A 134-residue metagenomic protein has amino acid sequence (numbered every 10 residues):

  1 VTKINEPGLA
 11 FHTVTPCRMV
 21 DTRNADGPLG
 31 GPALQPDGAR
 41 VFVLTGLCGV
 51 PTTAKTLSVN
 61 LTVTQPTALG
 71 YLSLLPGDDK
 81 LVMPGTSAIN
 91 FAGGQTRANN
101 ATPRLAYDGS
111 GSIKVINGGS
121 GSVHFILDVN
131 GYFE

Functional and structural regions predicted by a protein language model:
V1-E134: Short edge beta-strands and adjacent beta->alpha junctions
